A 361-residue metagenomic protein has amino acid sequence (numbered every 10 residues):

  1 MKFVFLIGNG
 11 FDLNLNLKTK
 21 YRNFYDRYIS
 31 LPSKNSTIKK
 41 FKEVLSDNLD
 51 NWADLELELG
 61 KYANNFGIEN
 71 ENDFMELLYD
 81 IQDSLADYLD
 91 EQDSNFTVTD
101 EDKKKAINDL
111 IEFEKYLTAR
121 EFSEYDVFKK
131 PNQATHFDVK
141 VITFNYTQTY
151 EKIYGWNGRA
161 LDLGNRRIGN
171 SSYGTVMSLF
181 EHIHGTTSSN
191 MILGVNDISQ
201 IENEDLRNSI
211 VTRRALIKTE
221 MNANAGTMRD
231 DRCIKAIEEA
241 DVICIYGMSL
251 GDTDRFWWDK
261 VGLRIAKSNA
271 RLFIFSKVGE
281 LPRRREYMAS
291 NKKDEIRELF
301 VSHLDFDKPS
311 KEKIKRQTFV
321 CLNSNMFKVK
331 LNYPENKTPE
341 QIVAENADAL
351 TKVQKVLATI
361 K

Functional and structural regions predicted by a protein language model:
M1-L15, D231-K361: SIR2/sirtuin-family catalytic core signature
K2-L6, L15-H182, D230-E239, D252-A266 (+2 more regions): Active-site periphery "cap/insert" segments of enzyme catalytic domains
F41-E43, M191-E238, Y246, M288-R297: Acidic, metal/cofactor-coordinating or nucleic-acid-engaging core segments within structured domains
T175-S178, S189-N196, R283-R285: Short, charged, surface-exposed secondary-structure boundary motifs
I183-S188, I198, M248-S249: Histidine- and/or cysteine-centered catalytic micro-motif in compact active-site loops
G185-M191, N325-K330: Short, conserved secondary-structure transition motifs
